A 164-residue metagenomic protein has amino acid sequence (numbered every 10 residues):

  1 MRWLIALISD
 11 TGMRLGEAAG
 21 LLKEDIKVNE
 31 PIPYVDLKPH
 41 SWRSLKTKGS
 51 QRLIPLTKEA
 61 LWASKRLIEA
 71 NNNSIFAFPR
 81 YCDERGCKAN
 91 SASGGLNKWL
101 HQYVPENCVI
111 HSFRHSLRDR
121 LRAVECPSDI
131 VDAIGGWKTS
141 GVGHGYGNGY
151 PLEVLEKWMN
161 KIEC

Functional and structural regions predicted by a protein language model:
M1, P31, S50, N72 (+2 more regions): Exposed loop/turn and edge beta-strand positions of beta-sandwich/beta-sheet ligand-binding modules
M1-L15, A19, R114: Basic, Lys/Arg- and aromatic-enriched nucleic-acid-binding interface segment
M1-R2, A89-N90, G95, P105-V124: Short basic/aromatic active-site micro-motif
G20-R66: Conserved tyrosine-mediated DNA breakage-rejoining catalytic core shared by Y-recombinases
I26-I32, E106-N107, C126-Y146: Short, polar N-cap/turn motifs at the start of nucleic acid-interacting alpha helices
H40-S41, T57-E106: Active-site/catalytic core of tyrosine-dependent DNA strand-transfer enzymes
S41, D83-E84, V124, G135-C164: Catalytic-site neighborhood detector that most strongly recognizes the C-terminal catalytic loop/helix of tyrosine
